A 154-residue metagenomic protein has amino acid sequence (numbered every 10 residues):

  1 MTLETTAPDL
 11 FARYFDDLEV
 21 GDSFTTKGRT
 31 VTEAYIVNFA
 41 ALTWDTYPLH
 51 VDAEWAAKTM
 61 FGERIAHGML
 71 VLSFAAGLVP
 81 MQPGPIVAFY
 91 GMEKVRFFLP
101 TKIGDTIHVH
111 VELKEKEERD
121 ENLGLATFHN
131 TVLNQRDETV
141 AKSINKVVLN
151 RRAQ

Functional and structural regions predicted by a protein language model:
M1-V20, T101-T106, H110-Q154: HotDog/MaoC-like acyl-thioester-processing domains
T2-G91, R152-Q154: Hot-dog-fold acyl-thioester-processing enzymes
G28, A75, F97, V111-L113: Conserved hydrophobic positions within beta-strands
P48-H50, F89-Y90, V95-F97, E121 (+2 more regions): Short, intrinsically disordered/low-complexity patches at protein termini and at juxtamembrane boundaries
M81-I103, V109: Mid-chain, well-packed structural core segment of small domains
